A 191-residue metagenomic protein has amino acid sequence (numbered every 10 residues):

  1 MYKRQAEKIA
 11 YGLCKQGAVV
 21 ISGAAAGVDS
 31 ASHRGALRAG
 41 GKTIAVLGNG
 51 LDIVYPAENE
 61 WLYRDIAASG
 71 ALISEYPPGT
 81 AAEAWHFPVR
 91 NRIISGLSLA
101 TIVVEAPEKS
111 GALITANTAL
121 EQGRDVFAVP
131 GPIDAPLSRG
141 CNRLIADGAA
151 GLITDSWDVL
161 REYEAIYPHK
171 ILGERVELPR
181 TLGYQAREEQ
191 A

Functional and structural regions predicted by a protein language model:
K3-A191: Glycine-biased, small-residue-rich flexible motifs in mid-sequence functional cores and linkers
